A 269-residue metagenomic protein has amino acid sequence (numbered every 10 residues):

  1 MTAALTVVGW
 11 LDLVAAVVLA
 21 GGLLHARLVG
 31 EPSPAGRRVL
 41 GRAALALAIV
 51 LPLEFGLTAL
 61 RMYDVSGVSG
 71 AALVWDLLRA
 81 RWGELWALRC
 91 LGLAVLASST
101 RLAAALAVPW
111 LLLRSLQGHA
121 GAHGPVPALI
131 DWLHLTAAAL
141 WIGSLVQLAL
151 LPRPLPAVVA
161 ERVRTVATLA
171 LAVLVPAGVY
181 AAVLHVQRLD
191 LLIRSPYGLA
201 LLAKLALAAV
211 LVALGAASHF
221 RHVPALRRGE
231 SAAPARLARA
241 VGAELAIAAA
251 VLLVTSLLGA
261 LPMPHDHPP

Functional and structural regions predicted by a protein language model:
M1-P269: Polytopic transmembrane helical bundles with strong interfacial aromatic enrichment
